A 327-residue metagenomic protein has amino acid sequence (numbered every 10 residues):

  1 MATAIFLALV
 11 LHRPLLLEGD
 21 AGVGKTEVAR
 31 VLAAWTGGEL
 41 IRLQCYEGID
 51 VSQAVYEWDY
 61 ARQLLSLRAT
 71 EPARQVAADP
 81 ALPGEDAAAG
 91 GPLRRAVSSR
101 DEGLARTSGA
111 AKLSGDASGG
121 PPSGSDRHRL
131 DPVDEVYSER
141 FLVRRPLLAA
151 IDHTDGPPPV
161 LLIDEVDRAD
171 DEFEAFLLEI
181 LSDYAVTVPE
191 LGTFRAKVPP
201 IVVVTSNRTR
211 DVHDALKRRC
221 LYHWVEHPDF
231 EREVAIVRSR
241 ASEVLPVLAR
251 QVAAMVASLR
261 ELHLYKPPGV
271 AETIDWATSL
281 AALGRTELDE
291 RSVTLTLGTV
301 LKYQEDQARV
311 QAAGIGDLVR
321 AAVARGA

Functional and structural regions predicted by a protein language model:
M1-A327: C-terminal regulatory/interaction module of P-loop NTP-utilizing enzymes
